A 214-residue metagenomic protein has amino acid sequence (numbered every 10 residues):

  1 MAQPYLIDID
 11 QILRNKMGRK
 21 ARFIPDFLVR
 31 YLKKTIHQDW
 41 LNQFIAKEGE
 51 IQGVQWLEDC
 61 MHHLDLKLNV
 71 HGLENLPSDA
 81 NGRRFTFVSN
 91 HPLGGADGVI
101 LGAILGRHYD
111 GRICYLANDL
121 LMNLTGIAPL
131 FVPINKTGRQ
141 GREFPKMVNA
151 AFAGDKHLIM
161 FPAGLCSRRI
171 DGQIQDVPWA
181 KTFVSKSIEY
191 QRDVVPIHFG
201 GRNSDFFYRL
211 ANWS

Functional and structural regions predicted by a protein language model:
M1-F85, G98-I100, A128: Membrane-anchoring hydrophobic helices of lipid-metabolizing enzymes
A46, M61-K67, I134-Q140, G172-Q173: Short, flexible loop segments at the rims of nucleotide/cofactor-binding pockets, characterized by
N81, F85-R139: Catalytic core of membrane glycerolipid acyltransferases/transacylases, capturing the structured, soluble-facing
R83-S89, K156-P162, R192: Generic beta-sheet signal
K146-A153: Short amphipathic alpha-helices and their capping/turn segments at secondary-structure boundaries
H157, G164, R168-S214: A cross-family acyltransferase "interaction/gating" segment
